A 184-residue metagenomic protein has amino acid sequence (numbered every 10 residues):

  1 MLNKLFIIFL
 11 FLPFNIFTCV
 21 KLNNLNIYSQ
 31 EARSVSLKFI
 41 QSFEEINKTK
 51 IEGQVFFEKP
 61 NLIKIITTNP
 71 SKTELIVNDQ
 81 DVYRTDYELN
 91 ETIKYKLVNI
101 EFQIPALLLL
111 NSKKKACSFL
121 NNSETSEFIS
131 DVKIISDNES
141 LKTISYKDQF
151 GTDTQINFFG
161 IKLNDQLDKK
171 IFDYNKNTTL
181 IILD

Functional and structural regions predicted by a protein language model:
K4-F14: Sec-dependent N-terminal signal peptides
C19, I46-K48, S71: Solvent-exposed loop/turn segments connecting transmembrane beta-strands in outer-membrane beta-barrel proteins
C19, N24, K115, T125-S130 (+1 more regions): Non-transmembrane domains of secretory- and envelope-associated proteins
Y28-N47, F56: A short, Trp-centered hydrophobic/proline-enriched beta-strand micro-motif
R33-K38, K59-K64, A116-N121, N138-S145: Short, hydrophobic/aromatic-rich segments at coil-to-beta transitions
I40-E44, I66-T68, T85-Y87, Y146-Q149: A generic structural motif
Q54-Q103: An acidic-aromatic
Y87-T125: Flexible, surface-exposed loop/linker segments and immediately adjacent secondary-structure boundaries
